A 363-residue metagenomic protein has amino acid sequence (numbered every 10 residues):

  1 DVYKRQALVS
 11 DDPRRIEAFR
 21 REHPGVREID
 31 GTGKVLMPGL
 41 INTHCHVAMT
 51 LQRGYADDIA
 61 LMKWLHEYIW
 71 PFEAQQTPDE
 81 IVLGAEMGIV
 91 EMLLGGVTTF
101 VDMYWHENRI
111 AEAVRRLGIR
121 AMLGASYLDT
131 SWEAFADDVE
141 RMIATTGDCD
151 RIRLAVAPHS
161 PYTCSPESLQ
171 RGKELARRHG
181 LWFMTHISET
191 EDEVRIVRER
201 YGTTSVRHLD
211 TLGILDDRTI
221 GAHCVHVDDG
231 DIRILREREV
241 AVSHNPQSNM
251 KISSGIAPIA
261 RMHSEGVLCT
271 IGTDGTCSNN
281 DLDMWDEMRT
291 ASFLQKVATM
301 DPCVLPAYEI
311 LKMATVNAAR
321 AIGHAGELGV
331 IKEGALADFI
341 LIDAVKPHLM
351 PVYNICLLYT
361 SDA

Functional and structural regions predicted by a protein language model:
V2-Q6, Y359-A363: Conserved small/polar residues in nucleotide/adenosyl-binding loops
F19-W64, E86, V90-L94: Replace "His-x-His-based motif
L36, I59-H106, P158-S168: Divalent metal-binding segments
L51-L83, V90, L117-A125, G147 (+4 more regions): Active-site gating loops and adjacent loop-to-helix segments of metal-dependent hydrolytic enzymes
R109-V225, G230: Metal-coordinating catalytic core of metallo-dependent amide/deamination hydrolases
E191-T203, D231, S253-A260, N279-L294: Histidine/acidic-residue-rich catalytic or RNA/ligand-binding cores of hydrolases and nuclease-related proteins
T211-R218, A260-K346, S361: His/Asp/Glu-enriched, well-ordered alpha-helical/loop segment that forms or immediately abuts the divalent-metal
H348-L358: Short, surface-exposed loop/helix-turn segments at secondary-structure junctions that function as lids/hinges flanking
